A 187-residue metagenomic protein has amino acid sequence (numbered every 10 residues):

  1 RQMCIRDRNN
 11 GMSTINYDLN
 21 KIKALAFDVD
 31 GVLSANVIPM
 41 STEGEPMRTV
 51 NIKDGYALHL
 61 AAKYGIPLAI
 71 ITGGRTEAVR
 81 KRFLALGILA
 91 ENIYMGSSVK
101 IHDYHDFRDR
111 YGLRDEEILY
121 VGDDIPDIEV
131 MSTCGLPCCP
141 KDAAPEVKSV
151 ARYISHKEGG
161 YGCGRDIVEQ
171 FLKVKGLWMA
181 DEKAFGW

Functional and structural regions predicted by a protein language model:
R1-I5: Short, small-residue-biased leader/transition segments that mark boundaries at the very start of proteins
M12-P67: Active-site neighborhood of HAD-like aspartate-dependent phosphohydrolases
S13-T14, R80, D127, T133: Flexible, solvent-exposed loop/hinge segments and secondary-structure transition points
V32, T76, P126: Conserved Rossmann-like nucleotide-cofactor binding loop
G44-R48, L86, A90-Y94, I101-W187: Mg2+-dependent phosphoryl-transfer enzymes with acidic/Ser/Thr/Gly-rich catalytic loops
L58-R82, Y94-M95, M131: Substrate-recognition element of Asp-dependent hydrolases with the DxDx(T/V) motif
